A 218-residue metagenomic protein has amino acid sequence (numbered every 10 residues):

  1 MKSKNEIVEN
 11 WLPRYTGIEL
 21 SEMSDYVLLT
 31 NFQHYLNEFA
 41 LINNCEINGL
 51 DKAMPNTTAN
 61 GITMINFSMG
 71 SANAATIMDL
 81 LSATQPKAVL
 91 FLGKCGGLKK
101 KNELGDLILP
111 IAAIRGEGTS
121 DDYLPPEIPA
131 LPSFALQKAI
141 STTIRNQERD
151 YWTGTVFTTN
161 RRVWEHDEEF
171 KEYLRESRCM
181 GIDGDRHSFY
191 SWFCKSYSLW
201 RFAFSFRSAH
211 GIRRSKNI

Functional and structural regions predicted by a protein language model:
M1-A130, F134-K138: Metabolite-binding pocket within alpha/beta catalytic cores that recognizes anionic/polar moieties
F32, G96, F157-R162, F204-S208: Glycine-rich beta-alpha junction loops
A74-A75, G184-R186: Short glycine/serine/threonine-rich phosphate/pyrophosphate-binding segments that cradle anionic phosphate groups
K87-A88, M180, S198: Short acidic/polar active-site loop segments enriched in Thr and Asp
E127-E176: Active-site rim beta-loop-alpha module in soluble metabolic enzymes
L174-E176, I182-D183, K216-I218: Short, intrinsically disordered, charge-balanced linker/junction segments flanking boundaries in proteins
H187-I218: Zn-dependent metallopeptidase/amidohydrolase metal-coordination segment
